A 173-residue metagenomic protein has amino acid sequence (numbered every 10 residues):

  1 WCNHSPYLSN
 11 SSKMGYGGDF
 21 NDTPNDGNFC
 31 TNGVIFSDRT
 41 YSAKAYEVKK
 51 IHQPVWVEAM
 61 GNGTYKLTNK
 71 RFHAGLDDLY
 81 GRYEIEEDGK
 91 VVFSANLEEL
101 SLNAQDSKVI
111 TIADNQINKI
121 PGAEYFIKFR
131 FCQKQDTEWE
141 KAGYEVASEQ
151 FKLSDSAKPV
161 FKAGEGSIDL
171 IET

Functional and structural regions predicted by a protein language model:
W1-N62, F72-D77, R82-V91: Extended substrate-binding grooves/exosites of carbohydrate-active enzymes
Y7-L8, A95-L97, E149: Short hydrophobic alpha-helix segments
V48, L67, F129: Conserved, mostly hydrophobic/aromatic
K50-M60, K152, S156-P159, A163-G164: Extracellular ectodomain segments of secreted/surface proteins
G63-Y65, G81, I110, I127 (+1 more regions): Hydrophobic residues positioned within well-ordered beta-strands of beta-sheet architectures
R71, Q133, A157-T173: Beta-strand-rich N-terminal accessory domains
G89-E124, K128-C132, W139: Intrinsically disordered, low-complexity Pro/Gly/Ser/Thr-rich segments with frequent PxxP/GP/PP motifs and embedded
D136-K162: Short beta-strand elements
